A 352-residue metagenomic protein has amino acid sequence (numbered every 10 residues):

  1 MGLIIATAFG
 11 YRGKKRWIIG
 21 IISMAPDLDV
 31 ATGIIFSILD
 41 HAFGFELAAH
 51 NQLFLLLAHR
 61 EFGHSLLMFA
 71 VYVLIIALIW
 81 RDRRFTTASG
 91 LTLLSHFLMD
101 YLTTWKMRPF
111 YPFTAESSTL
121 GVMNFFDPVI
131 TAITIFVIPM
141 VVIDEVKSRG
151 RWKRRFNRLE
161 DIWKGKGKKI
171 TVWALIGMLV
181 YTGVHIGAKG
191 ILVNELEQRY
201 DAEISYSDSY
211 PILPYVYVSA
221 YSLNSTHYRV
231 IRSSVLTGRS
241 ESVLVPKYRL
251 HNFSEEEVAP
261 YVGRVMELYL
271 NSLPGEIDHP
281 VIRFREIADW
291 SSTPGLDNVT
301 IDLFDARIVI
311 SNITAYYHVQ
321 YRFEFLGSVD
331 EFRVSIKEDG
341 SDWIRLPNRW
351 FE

Functional and structural regions predicted by a protein language model:
M1-Y210, A220: N-terminal membrane-targeting hydrophobic helices
E203-E352: Extracytosolic and intramembrane catalytic regions of membrane-associated proteins in envelope/secretory systems
